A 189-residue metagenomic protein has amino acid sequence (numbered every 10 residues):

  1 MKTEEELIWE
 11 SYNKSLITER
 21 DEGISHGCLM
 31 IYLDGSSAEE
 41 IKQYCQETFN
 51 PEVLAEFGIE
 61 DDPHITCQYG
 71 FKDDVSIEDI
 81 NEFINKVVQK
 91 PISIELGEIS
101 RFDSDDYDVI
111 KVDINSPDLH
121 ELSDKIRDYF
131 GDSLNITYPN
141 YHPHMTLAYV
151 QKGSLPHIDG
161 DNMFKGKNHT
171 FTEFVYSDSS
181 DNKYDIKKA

Functional and structural regions predicted by a protein language model:
K2-S15: Short linear clamp-binding motif
N13-A189: Histidine-dependent nucleotide/RNA phosphoesterase domain, centered on the 2H-phosphoesterase fold with its duplicated
